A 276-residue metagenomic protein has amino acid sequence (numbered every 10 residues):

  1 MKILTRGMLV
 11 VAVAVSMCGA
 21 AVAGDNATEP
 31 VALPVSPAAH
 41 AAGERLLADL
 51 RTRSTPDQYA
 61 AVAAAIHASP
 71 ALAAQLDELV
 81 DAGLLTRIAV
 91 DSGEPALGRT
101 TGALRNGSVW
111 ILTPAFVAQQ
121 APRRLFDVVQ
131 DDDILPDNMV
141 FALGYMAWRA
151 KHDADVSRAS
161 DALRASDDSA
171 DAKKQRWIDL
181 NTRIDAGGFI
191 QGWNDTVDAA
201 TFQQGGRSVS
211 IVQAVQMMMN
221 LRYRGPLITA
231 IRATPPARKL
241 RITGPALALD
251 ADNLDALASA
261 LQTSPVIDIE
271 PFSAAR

Functional and structural regions predicted by a protein language model:
M1-M8: Bacterial N-terminal signal peptides that target proteins for export
M8-M17: Bacterial N-terminal signal peptides
A20-V22: Sec/Tat signal peptide C-region and signal peptidase I cleavage site
G24-T101: A metal-dependent hydrolase signature that marks the N-terminal structural subdomain at the beginning of catalytic folds
V80-D131: Catalytic zinc-binding patch centered on the HExxH motif and its immediate surroundings that defines zinc-dependent
L135-H152: Short alpha-helix carrying the canonical HExxH Zn2+-binding catalytic motif
D137, D153-D185: Post-HEXXH active-site segment of zinc metalloproteases
N181, I190-R276: Long, well-structured alpha-helical subdomains associated with metal-dependent extracellular/ecto-lumenal hydrolases
